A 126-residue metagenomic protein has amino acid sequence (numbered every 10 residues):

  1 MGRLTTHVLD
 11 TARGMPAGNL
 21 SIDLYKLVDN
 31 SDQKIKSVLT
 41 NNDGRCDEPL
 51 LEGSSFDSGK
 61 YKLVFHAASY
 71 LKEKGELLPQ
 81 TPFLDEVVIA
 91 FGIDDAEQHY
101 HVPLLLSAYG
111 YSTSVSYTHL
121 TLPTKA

Functional and structural regions predicted by a protein language model:
G2-A90, H101-P103: Beta-strand-dominated extracellular/periplasmic modules and repeats in secreted or surface-exposed proteins
N42, A108, T124: Short glycine/serine/threonine-biased micro-segments
F91, K125: Extended, polar beta-sheet/loop recognition surfaces of beta-rich domains that mediate binding to diverse ligands
I93-D95: Interdomain boundary/hinge segments at the C-termini of tandem beta-sandwich modules
E97-Y117: Compositionally biased low-complexity segments at domain edges in trafficked proteins and select soluble regulators
T118-T124: Conserved small/polar residues in nucleotide/adenosyl-binding loops
